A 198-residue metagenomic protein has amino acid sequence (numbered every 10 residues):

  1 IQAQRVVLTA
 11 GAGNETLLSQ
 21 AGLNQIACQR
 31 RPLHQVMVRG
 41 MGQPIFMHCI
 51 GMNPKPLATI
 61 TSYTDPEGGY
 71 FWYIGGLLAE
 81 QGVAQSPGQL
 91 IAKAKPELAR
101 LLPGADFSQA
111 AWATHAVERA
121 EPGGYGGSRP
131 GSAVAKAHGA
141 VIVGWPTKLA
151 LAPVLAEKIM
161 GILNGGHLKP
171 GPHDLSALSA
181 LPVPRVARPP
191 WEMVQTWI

Functional and structural regions predicted by a protein language model:
I1, W72-I74, A140-W145: Generic recognition of long tandem-repeat/solenoid scaffolds
Q2-G13, L155: Short hydrophobic core segments
R5, S86, V143, T147: Conserved aromatic-histidine-acidic binding/catalytic patches
L8-H138: Active-site substrate-recognition segment that forms the wall of the catalytic cavity or substrate channel
L102-I198: C-terminal catalytic lobe of FAD-dependent flavoproteins
